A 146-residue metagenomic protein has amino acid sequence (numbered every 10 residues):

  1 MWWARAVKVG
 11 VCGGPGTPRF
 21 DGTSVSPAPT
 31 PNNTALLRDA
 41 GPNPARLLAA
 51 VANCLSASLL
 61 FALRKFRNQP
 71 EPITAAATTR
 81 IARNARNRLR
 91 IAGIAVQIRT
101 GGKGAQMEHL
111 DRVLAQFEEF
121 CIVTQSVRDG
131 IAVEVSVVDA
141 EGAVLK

Functional and structural regions predicted by a protein language model:
M1-A49, A57-K146: Extended beta-strand/beta-hairpin segments
